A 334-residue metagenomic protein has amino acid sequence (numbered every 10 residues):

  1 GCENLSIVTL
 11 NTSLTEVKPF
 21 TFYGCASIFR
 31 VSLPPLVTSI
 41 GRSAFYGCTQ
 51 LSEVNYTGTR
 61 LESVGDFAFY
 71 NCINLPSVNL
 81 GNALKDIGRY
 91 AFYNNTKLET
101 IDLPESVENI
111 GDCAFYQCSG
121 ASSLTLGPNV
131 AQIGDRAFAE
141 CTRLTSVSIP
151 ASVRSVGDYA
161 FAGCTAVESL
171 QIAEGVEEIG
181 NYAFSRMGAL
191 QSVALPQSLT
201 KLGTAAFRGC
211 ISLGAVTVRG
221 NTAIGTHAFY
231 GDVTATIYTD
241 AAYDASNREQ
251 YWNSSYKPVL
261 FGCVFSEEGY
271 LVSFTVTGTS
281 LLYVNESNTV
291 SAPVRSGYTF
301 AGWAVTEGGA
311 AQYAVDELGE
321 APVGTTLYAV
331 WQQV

Functional and structural regions predicted by a protein language model:
G1-V8, Y23, Y46, Y93 (+5 more regions): Short intrinsically disordered, low-complexity coil segments enriched in acidic
C2-E16, A26-S39, T49-S63, I73-D86 (+8 more regions): Structural signature of tandem-repeat unit edges
K18-Y23, G41-Y46, G65-Y70, G88-Y93 (+6 more regions): Consensus positions within tandem repeat domains that build extended binding/scaffold surfaces
S32, V78-N79, F265-V334: Secondary-structure capping and domain/repeat boundary segments
T234-L271, G302-A304, Q332: Extracellular/surface-exposed low-complexity segments
